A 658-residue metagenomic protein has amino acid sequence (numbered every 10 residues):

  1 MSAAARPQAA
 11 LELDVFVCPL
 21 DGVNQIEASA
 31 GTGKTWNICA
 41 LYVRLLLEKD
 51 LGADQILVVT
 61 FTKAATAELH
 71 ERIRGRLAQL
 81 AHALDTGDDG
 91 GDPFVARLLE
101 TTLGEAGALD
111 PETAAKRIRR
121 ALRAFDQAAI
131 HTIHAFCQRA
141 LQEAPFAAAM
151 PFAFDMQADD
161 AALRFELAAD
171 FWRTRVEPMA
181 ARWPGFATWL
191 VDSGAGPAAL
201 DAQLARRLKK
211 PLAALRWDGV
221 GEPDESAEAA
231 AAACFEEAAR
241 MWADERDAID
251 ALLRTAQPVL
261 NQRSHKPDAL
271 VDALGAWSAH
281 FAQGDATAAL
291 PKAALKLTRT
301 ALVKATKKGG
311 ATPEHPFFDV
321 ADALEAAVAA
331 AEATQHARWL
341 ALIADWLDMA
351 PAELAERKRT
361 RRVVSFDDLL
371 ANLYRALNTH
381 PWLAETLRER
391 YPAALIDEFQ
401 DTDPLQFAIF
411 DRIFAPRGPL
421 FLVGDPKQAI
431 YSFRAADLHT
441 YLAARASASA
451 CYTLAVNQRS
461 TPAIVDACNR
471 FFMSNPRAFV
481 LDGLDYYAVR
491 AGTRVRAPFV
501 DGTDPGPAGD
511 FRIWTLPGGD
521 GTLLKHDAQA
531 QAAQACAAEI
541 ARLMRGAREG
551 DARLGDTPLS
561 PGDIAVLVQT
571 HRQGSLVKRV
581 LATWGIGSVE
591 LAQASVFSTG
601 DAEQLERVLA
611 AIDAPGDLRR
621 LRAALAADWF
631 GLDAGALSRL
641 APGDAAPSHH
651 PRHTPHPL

Functional and structural regions predicted by a protein language model:
M1-E71, G75, A83, F152-A158 (+14 more regions): Conserved motor-region signature of P-loop NTPase helicases/translocases
S2-A3, S29, Q55, G196-V364 (+3 more regions): Conserved ATP-driven helicase/translocase motor core recognized via long, highly charged RecA-like/P-loop NTPase domain
A9, A108-A115, L342-D345, L373-P381 (+1 more regions): Short, motif-level signal for alpha-helix interfacial/capping segments enriched in acidic residues and aromatics/proline
F16-I26, T60, L77-Q283, T515 (+1 more regions): Conserved ATP-dependent motor core of P-loop NTPases, especially the RecA-like helicase ATPase domain
I38-L41, A106-T113, C137-Q142, A321-L324 (+2 more regions): Active-site-adjacent bridging/hinge elements
T60, A64, A124-Q127, P151 (+21 more regions): Generic amphipathic alpha-helical segments used as scaffolds and interaction surfaces in large, multi-domain proteins
F125-Q138, T188-A214, I343-A350, V364-L369 (+5 more regions): Core structural elements
I130-C137, R164, A168, I343-P392 (+2 more regions): Conserved helicase/translocase P-loop NTPase motor core
